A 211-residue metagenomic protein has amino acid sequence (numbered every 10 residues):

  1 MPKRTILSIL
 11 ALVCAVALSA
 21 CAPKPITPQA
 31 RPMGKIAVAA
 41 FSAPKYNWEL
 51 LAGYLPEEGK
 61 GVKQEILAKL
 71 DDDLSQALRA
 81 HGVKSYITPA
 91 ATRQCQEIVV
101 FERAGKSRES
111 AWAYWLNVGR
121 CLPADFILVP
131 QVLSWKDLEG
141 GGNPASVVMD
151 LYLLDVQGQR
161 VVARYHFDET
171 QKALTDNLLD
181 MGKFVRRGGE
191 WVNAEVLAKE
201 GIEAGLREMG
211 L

Functional and structural regions predicted by a protein language model:
M1-L10: Bacterial N-terminal signal peptides that target proteins for export
I9-A17: Bacterial N-terminal signal peptides
C21-W48, V118-C121, G141-V148, Y152-L211: C-terminal/domain-edge helix-coil "capping" segments
A39, I127-V129: Ordered hydrophobic segments in well-structured contexts
N47-I127, R160, R164, E195 (+1 more regions): N-terminal segment of the mature soluble domain
W135-L138: Short, solvent-exposed loop/turn segments at secondary-structure junctions
